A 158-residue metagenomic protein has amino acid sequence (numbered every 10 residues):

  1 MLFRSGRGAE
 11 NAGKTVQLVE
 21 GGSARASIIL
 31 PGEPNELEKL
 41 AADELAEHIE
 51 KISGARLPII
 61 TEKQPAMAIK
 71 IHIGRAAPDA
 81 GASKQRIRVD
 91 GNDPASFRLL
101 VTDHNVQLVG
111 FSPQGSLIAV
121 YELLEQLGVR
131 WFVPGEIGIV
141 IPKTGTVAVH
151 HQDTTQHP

Functional and structural regions predicted by a protein language model:
M1-L2: Short, small-residue-biased leader/transition segments that mark boundaries at the very start of proteins
G6-H157: Contiguous, structured surface segment used for ligand recognition
